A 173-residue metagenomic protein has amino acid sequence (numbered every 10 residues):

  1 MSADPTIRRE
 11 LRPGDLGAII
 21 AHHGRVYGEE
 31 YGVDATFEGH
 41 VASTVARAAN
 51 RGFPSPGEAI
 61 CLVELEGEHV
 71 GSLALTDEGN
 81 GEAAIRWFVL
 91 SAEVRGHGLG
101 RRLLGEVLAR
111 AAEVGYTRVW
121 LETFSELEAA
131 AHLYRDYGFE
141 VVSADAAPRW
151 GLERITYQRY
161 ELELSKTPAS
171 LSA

Functional and structural regions predicted by a protein language model:
M1-S2: Short acidic N-proximal helix/loop "leader" segments that mark the beginning of a domain or an inter-domain linker
P5-E93, R101-E106, R110, V114 (+2 more regions): Acetyl-CoA-dependent GNAT
G39, W120-T123, E128-A131, R135-R159: Conserved catalytic-core motifs of GNAT/GCN5-like acyltransferases
H97: Flexible nucleotide-binding loop
A111-T123: Conserved GNAT acetyl-CoA-binding A-motif
P168-A173: C-terminal end segment of the histidine kinase catalytic
